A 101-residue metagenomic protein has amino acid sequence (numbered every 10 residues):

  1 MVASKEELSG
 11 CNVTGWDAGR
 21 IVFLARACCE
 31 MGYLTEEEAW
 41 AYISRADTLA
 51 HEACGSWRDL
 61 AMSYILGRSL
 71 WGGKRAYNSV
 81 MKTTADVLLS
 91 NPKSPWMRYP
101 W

Functional and structural regions predicted by a protein language model:
M1-W101: Acidic, Ser/Pro/Thr-rich low-complexity regulatory regions and the short amphipathic helical interaction modules they
